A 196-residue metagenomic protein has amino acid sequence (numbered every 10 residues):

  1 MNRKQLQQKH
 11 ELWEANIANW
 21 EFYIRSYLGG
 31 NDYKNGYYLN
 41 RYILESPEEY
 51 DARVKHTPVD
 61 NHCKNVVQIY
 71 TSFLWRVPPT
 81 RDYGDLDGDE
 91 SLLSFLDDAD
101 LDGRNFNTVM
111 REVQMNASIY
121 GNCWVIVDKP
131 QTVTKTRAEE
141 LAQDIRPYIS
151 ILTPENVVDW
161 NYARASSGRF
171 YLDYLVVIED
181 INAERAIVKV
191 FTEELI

Functional and structural regions predicted by a protein language model:
M1-W160, R164-S166: Extended, helix-rich architectural segments
R81-G84, L172, I178, T192-E193: Intrinsic disorder/low-complexity signal
V109-R111, R169-V176: Short, hydrophobic/aromatic-rich segments at coil-to-beta transitions
D128, I178-D180: Structured loops at beta-to-helix junctions and adjacent beta-edge loops in soluble globular domains
R164-S167, Y171, I181-A183: Helix-boundary and N-terminal cytosolic regulatory elements
R185-I196: Long, internal scaffold/assembly segments composed of regular secondary structure
